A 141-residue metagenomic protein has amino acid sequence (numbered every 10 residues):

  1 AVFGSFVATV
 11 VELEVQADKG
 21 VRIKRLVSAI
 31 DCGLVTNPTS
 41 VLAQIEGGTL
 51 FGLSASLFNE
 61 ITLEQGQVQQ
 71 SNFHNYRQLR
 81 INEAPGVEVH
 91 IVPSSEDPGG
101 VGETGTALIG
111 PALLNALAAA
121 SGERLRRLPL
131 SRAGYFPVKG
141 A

Functional and structural regions predicted by a protein language model:
A1-A141: Cofactor-binding beta-sheet edge motifs in enzyme active sites
